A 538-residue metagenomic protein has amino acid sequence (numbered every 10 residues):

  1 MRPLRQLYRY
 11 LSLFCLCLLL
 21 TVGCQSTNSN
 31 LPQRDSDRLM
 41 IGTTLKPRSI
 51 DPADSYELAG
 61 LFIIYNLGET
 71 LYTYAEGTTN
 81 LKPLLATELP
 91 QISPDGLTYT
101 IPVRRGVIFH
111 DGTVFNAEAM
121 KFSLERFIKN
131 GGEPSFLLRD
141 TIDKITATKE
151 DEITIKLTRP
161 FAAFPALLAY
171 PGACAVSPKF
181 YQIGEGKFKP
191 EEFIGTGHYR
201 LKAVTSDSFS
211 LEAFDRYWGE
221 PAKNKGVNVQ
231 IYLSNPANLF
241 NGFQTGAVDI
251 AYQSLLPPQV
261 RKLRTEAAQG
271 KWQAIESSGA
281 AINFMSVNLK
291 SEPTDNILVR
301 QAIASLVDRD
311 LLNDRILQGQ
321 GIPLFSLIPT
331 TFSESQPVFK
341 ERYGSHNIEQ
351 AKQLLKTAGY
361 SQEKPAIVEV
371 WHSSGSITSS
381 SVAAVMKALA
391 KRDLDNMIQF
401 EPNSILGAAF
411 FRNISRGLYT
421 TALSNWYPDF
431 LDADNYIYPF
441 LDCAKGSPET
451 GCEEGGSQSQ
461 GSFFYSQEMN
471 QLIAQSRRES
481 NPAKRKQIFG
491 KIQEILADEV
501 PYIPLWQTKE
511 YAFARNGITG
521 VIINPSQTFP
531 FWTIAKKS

Functional and structural regions predicted by a protein language model:
Q25, P90, M397-S415, Y438-R515 (+1 more regions): Extracytoplasmic/peripheral linker and loop segments enriched in polar/acidic and small residues with frequent Thr/Pro
G42-P94, E125, I194: N-terminal lobe/hinge region of extracytoplasmic solute-binding protein
A75-E76, A169-A222, G226, Q353: Gly/Pro-rich hinge or "lid" segments in bacterial periplasmic/extracellular proteins
P102, F136-Y181: Surface-exposed binding/hinge segments that line and control ligand-binding clefts or catalytic entry sites
N116-S123, E152-T154, G197-H198, N224-G226 (+6 more regions): Alpha-helical secondary-structure segments
S206, K356-D429, E510: Ligand/substrate-recognition segments at binding pockets and active sites
R216-R261: Ligand-site clamp/hinge motif
I322-A358, G375-A383: Structural transition elements
